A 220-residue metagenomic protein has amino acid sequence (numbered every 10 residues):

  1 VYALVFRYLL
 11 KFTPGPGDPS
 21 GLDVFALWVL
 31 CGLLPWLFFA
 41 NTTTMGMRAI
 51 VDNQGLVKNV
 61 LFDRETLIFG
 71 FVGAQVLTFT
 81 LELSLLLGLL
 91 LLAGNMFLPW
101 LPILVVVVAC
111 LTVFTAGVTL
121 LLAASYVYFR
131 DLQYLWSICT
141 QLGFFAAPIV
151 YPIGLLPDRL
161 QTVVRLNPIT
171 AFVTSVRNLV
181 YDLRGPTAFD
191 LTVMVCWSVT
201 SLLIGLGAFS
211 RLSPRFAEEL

Functional and structural regions predicted by a protein language model:
V1, L22-F38, P102-G117, Q141-F145: Small-residue-enriched core segments of transmembrane alpha-helices in multipass membrane transport and channel
V1-N41, M45, T187-A188: Transmembrane helix-boundary elements of multi-pass transport/secretion proteins, especially ABC-type permease modules
A3-P14, R64, G70-C139, R184-G207: Alpha-helical transmembrane segments and their short interhelical loops
P19-L22, M45-N59, T80-L89, Y134-Y151: Hydrophobic alpha-helical transmembrane segments
L33-T42, G46, V76-S84, T112 (+2 more regions): Mid-bilayer segments of alpha-helical transmembrane spans in multi-pass integral membrane proteins that mediate
F38-E65, F69-V76: Transmembrane helix boundary and interhelical loop/hinge segments in multi-pass membrane proteins
D131, S210-L220: Short cytosolic juxtamembrane segments of multi-pass membrane proteins
L142-T192: Short hydrophobic, aromatic-rich alpha-helical segments embedded in or entering the lipid bilayer of multi-pass
